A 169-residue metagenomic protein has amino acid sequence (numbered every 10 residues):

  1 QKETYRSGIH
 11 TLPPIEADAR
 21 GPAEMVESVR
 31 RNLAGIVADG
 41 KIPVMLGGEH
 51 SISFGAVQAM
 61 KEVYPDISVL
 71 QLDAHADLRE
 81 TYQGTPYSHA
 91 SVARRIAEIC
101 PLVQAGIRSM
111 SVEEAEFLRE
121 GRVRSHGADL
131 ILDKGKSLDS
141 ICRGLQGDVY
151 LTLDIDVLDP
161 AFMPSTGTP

Functional and structural regions predicted by a protein language model:
Q1-P169: Conserved alpha-helical scaffold segments that buttress catalytic/binding sites
